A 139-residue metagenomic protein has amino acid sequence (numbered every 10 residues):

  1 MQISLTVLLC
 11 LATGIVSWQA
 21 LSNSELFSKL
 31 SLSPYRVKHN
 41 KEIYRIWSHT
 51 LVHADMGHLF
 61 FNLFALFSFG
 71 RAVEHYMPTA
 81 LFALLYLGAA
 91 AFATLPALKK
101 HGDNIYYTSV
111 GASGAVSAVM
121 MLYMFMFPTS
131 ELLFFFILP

Functional and structural regions predicted by a protein language model:
M1-P139: A detector for small-residue-rich transmembrane helices and their helix-helix packing motifs
